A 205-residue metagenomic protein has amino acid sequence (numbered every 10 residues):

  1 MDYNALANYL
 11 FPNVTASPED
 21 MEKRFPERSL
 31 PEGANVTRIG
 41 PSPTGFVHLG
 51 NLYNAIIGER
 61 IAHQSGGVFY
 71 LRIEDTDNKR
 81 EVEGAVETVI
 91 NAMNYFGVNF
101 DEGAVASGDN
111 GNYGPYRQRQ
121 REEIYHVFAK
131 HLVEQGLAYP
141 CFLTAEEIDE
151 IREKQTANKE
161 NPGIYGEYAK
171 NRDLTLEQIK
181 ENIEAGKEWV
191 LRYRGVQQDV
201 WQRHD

Functional and structural regions predicted by a protein language model:
D2-E160: N-terminal Rossmann-like or analogous alpha/beta NTP/dinucleotide-binding catalytic cores that position adenine
H131, A138-D205: Active-site cores that bind ATP or allylic diphosphates and position pyrophosphate for catalysis
